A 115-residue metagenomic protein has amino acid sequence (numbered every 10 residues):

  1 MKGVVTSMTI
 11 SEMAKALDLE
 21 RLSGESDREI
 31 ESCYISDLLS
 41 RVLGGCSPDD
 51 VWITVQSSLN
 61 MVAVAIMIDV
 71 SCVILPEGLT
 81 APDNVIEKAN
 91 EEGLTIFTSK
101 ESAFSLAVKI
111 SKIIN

Functional and structural regions predicted by a protein language model:
M1-S7: Short, Lys/Arg-enriched N-terminal segments with co-localized hydrophobic residues within the first ~10-30 amino acids
S7-S11, S102: Short, structural beta-strand-to-alpha-helix junction motif
A14-C33: An N-cap/entry alpha-helix motif that binds or orients negatively charged groups
R28-I30, L39-V51, Q56-N115: Feature captures the catalytic cores and cofactor-binding loops of soluble hydro-lyases/lyases that act on carboxylate
